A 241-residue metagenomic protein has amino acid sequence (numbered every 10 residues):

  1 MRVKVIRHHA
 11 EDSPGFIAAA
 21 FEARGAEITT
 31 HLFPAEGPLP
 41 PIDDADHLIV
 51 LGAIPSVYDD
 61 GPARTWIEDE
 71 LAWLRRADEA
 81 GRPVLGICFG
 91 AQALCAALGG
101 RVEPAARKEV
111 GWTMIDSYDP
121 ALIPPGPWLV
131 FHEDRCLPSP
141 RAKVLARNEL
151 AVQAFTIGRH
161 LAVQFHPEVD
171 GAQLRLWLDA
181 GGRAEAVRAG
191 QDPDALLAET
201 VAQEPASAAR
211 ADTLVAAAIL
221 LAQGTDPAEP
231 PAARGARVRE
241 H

Functional and structural regions predicted by a protein language model:
M1-K4: Extreme N-terminal starter segment of soluble prokaryotic enzymes
I6-H8, F33, F89: Cofactor-binding loop segments of dinucleotide-utilizing enzymes, especially the Rossmann-like FAD- and NAD(P)+-binding
I6-H9, G52-S56, E133, F165-P167: Glycine-rich His-Gly loop
D12-F16: Short N-terminal binding/cap micro-motifs at the start of the first secondary-structure element
E22-L85: Flexible gly/pro-rich beta->alpha loop and the following alpha-helix that scaffold active-site loops
A77-R101: Catalytic nucleophile loop
A96-L174: Pocket-forming structural segment of enzyme catalytic cores
L174-H241: Acyltransferase
